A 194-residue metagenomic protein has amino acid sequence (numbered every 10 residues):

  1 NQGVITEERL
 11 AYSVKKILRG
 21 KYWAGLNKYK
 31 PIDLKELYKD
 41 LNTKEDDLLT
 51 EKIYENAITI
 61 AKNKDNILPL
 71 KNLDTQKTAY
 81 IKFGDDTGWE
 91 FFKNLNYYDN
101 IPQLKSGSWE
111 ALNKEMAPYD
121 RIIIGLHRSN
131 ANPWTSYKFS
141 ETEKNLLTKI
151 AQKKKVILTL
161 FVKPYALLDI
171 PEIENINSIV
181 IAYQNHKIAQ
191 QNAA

Functional and structural regions predicted by a protein language model:
N1-A194: Preference for extracellular/luminal or secreted protein segments
